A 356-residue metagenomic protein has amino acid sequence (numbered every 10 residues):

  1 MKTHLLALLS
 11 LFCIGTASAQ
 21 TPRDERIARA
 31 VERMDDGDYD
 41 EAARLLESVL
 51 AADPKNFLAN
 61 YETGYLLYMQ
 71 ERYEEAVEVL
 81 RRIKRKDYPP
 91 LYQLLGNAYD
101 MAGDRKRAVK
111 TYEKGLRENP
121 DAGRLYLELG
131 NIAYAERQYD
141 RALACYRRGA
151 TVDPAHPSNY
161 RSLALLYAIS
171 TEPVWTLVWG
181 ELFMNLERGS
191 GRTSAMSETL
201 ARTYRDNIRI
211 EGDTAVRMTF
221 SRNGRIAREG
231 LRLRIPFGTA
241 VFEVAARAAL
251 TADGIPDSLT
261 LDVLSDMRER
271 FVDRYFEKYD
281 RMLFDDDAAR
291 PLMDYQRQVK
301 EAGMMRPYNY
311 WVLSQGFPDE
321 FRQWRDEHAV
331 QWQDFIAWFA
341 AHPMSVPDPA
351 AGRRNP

Functional and structural regions predicted by a protein language model:
P22-R23, F57-L58, Y88-L91, G123-R124 (+2 more regions): Helix-start (N-cap) detector for alpha-helical repeat units in TPR-like alpha-solenoids, especially tetratricopeptide
S48-V49, R82-I83, K114-G115, R148-G149 (+1 more regions): Canonical positions in the second alpha-helix
P54, K86-Y88, P120, P154 (+1 more regions): Short coil turns that delineate tetratricopeptide repeat
E62-Y65, Q93-L94, E128, S162 (+1 more regions): Canonical tetratricopeptide repeat
D104-K106, W175-L177, G189, A201-I226: Alpha-helical linker/edge segments of TPR/alpha-solenoid repeat scaffolds and analogous pre-/post-domain helices
